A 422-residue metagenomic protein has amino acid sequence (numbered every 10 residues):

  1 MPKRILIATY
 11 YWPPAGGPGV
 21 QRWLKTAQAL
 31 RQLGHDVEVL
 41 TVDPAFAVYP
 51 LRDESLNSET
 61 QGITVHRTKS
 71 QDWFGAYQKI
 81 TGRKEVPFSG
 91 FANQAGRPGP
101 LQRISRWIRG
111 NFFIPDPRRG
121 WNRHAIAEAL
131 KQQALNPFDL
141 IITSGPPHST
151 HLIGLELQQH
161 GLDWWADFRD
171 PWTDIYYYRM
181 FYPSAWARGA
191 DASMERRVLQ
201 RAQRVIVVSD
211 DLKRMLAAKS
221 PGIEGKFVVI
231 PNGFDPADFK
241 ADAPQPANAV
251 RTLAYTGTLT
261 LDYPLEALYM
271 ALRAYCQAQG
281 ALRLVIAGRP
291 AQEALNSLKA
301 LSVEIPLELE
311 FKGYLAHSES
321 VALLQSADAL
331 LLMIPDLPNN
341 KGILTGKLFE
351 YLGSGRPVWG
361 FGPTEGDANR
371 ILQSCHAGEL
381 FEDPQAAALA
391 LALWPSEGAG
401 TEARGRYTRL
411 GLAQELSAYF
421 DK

Functional and structural regions predicted by a protein language model:
M1-F74, K213, Y275: N-terminal subdomain of nucleotide-sugar transferases
P18, Y263, A316-A322, L330-F349 (+1 more regions): Nucleotide-sugar-dependent
V42-R123: A conserved catalytic-core segment of Leloir-type glycosyltransferases
F112, R123, L130, S149-L152 (+3 more regions): Membrane-proximal helix-turn-helix segments that form the acceptor-binding/catalytic region of lipid-linked
D211, G233: Carbohydrate-associated surface elements
Q245-Y263, Y269-M270, L412: Conserved donor-binding/catalytic core segment of Leloir-type glycosyltransferases
G288, L295-V321: Nucleotide-activated donor-binding/catalytic signature segment of Leloir-type glycosyltransferases, i.e., the conserved
E382-L391, P395-K422: A charged, aromatic-enriched C-terminal amphipathic alpha-helix characteristic of glycosyltransferases across folds
